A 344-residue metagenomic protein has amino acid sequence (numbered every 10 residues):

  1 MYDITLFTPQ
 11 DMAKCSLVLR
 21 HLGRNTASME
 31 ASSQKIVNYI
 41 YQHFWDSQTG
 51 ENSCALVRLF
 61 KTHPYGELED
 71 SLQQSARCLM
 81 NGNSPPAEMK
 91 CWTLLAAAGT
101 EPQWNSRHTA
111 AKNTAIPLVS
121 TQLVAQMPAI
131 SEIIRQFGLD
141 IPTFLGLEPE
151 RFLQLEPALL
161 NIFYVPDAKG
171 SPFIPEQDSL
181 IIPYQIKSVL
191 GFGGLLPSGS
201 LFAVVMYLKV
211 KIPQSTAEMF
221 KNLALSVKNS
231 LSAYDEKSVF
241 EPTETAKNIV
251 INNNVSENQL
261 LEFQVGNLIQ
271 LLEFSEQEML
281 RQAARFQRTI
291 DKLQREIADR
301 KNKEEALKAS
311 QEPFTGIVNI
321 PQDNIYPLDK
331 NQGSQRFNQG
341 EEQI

Functional and structural regions predicted by a protein language model:
M1-Q154, I212, A217-N222, S226 (+1 more regions): Intrinsically disordered, low-complexity terminal regulatory regions
Y2-A13, S33, H43, K169-S179 (+3 more regions): Juxtadomain coupling helices with adjacent low-complexity linkers
L17-V18, L260-G333, F337-Q339: PAS/LOV and related PAS-like sensory modules
T143, P149-Q185: Signal-transducing coupling segments at domain and membrane junctions
I186-S188, P321: Short, small/polar residue-rich loop motifs at catalytic or cofactor-binding pockets
S188-G194: Short hydrophobic beta-strand micro-motif common in sensory/regulatory domains
L195-S200: Flexible loop/coil segments at beta-strand boundaries within sensory signal-transduction domains
G340-I344: PAS/PAS-like sensory domain cap-loop motif
